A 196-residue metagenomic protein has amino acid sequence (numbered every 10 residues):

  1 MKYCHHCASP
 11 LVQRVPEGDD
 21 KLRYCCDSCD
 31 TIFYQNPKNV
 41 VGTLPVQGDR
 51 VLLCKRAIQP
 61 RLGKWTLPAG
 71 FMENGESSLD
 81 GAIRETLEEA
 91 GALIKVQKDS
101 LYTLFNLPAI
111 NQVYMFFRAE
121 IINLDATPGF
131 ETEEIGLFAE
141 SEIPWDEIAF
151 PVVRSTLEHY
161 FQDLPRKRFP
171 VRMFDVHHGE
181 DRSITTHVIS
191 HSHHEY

Functional and structural regions predicted by a protein language model:
M1-T43: Acidic, metal-coordinating catalytic segment for phosphate/diphosphate chemistry, firing primarily on the Nudix
K2-H6, A92, G179: Small, basic N-terminal interaction modules of short regulatory proteins
Y3, R23, L44, L53 (+2 more regions): Conserved hydrophobic/aromatic beta-strand scaffold that supports enzyme active sites
Q13, L53, D99-T103: A short linear hydrophobic-aromatic micro-motif
K21, K38-V40, V46, P60-L62 (+2 more regions): Short connector loops at helix/strand junctions that flank enzyme active sites, especially segments positioning acidic
V46-E88: Conserved Nudix-box catalytic region and its N-terminal flanking loop in Nudix hydrolases and closely related
M72-H159, D163, K167-R168, H178 (+1 more regions): Unchanged
M173-E180: Short, highly charged C-terminal tails/helix-capping segments
